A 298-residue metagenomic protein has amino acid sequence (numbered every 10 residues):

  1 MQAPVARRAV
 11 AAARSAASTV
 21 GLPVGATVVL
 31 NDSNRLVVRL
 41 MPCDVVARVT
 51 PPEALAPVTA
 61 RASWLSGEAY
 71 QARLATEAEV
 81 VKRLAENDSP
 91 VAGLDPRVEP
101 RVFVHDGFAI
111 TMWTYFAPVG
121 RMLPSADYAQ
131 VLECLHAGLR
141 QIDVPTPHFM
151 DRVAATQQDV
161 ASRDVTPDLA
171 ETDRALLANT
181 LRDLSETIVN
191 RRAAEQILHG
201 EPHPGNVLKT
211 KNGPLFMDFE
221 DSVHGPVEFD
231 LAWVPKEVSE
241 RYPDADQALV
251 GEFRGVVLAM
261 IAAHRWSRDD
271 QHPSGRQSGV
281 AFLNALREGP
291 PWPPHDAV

Functional and structural regions predicted by a protein language model:
M1-G25: Juxta-kinase regulatory segment immediately upstream of eukaryotic protein kinase catalytic domains
A3-A6, V10-A11, R48-D106, M122-C134: A conserved alpha-helical element in kinase catalytic cores
T19-M41: ATP-binding glycine-rich phosphate-binding loop
P51-A62, D106-M122, A155-D168, A259-Q277: A glycine-centered beta->alpha junction motif in the catalytic cores of kinase/phosphotransferase enzymes
Y115-R174, E195, V298: A cross-family kinase active-site recognition segment
A194-H199, P204: Catalytic-loop of the protein kinase fold
Q196-I197, K209-R254: Active-site Asp-x-Gly
K236, D244-V298: Helix-rich C-terminal or lid/interface subdomains of diverse kinases
